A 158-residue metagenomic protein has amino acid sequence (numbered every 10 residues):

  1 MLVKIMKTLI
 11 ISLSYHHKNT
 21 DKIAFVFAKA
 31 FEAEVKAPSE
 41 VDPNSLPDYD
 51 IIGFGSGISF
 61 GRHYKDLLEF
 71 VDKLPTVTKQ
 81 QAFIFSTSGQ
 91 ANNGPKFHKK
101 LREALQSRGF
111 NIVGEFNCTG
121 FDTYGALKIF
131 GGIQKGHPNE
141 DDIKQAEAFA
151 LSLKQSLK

Functional and structural regions predicted by a protein language model:
I5-I11, Y15, N19-K22, V26-K36 (+1 more regions): FMN-binding flavodoxin-like domain, especially the glycine-rich phosphate-binding loop
P38-V41: Conserved SAM/SAH-binding loop
